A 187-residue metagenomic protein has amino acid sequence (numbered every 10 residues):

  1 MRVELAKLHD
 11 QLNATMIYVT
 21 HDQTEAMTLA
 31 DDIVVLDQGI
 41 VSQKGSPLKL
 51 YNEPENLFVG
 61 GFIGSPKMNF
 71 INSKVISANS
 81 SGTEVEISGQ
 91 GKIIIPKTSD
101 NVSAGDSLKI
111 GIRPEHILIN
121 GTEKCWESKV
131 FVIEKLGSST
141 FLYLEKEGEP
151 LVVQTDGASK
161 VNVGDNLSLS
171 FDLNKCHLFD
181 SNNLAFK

Functional and structural regions predicted by a protein language model:
M1-F58: ABC ATPase nucleotide-binding domains
Y18, D22, S42-Q43, N56 (+4 more regions): Flexible domain-boundary/linker segments
V19, I33-V35, V41, V59 (+5 more regions): Hydrophobic aliphatic residue packing
P47-S80: ABC transporter nucleotide-binding domain
P66-I71, A78-K187: Non-catalytic connector elements of ABC transporters
